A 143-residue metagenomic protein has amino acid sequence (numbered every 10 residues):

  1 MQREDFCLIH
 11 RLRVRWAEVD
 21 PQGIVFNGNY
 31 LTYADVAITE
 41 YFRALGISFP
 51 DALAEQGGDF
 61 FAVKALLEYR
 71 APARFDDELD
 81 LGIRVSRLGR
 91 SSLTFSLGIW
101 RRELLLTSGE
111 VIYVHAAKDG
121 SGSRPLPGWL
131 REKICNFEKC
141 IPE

Functional and structural regions predicted by a protein language model:
Q2-A62, K118-E143: Hot-dog-fold acyl-thioester-processing enzymes
I9-R11, S96, S108-I112: Well-ordered beta-strand positions in beta-sheet-rich domains
I24-V25, S91-L93: Short glycine/proline-enriched turns and hinge-like loops at secondary-structure junctions
Y41-S92, L106-S108, Y113-V114: Hydrophobic beta-strand-centered segment that forms part of the acyl-chain substrate-binding groove
G98-W100: Core beta-strand residues in small-molecule sensory/regulatory alpha/beta domains
